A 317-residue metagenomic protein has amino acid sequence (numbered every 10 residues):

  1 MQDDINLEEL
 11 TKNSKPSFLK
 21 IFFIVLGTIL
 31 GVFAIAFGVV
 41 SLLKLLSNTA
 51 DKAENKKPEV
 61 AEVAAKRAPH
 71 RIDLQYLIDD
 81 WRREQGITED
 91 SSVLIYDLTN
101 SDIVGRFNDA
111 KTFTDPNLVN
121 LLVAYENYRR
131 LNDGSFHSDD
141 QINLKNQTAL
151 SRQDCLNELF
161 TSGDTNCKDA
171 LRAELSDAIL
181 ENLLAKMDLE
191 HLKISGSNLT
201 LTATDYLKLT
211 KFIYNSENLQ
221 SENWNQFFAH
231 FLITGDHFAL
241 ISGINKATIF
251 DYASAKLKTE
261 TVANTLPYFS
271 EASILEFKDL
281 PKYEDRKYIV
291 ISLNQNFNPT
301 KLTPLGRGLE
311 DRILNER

Functional and structural regions predicted by a protein language model:
M1-I21: N-terminal Lys/Arg-rich, disordered targeting/topogenic segments
Q2-I5, F22, V40-T99, C167-A170 (+1 more regions): Penicillin-recognizing serine hydrolase domain
V25-V39: Hydrophobic membrane-insertion alpha-helices, especially the h-region of bacterial N-terminal signal peptides
Y96-V104, V123: Short, glycine-anchored, charge-dense loop/turn motifs used at functional sites
D109-T114, K145-A149, I194-A203: A glycine-rich, coil/turn loop motif that links secondary-structure elements
F113-I142, V290: Active-site SXXK
R129-R152, Q220-N225: Short, well-structured active-site flanking segments
D154-G163: Short helix- or helix-capping micro-motifs that position conserved polar/aromatic residues at function-defining sites
